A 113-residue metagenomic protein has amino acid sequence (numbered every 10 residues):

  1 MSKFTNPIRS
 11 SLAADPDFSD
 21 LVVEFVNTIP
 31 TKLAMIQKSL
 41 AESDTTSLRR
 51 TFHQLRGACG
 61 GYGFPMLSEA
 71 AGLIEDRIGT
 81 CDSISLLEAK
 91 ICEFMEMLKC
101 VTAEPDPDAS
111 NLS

Functional and structural regions predicted by a protein language model:
M1-R50, Q54-S113: Two-component system phosphorelay core
